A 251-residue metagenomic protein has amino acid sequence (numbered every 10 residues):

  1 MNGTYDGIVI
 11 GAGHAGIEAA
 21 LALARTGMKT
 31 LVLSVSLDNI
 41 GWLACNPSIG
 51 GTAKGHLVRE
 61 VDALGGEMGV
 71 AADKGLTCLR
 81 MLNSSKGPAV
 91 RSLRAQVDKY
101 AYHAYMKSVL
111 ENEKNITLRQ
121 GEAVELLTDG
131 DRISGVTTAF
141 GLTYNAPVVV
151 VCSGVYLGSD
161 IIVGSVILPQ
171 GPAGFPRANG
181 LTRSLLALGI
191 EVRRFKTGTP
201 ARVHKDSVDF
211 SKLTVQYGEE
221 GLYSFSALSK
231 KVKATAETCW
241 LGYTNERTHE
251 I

Functional and structural regions predicted by a protein language model:
N2-A15: Beta1/beta-strand and adjacent pyrophosphate-binding region of the FAD-binding site in flavoprotein oxidoreductases
T4, A19-E125, F140, C152-P172 (+2 more regions): Conserved N-terminal/central alpha/beta ligand/cofactor-binding core
D6, S134, P147: Conserved acidic residues
V9, L23, I133: Conserved phosphate-binding elements of NTP-dependent enzyme cores
I10, T143-G154: Short hydrophobic core segments
L127-T143: Conserved beta-strand-loop-beta-strand element in the redox core of flavoprotein oxidoreductases
I251: Auxiliary alpha/beta "docking" domains used to position bulky ligands
